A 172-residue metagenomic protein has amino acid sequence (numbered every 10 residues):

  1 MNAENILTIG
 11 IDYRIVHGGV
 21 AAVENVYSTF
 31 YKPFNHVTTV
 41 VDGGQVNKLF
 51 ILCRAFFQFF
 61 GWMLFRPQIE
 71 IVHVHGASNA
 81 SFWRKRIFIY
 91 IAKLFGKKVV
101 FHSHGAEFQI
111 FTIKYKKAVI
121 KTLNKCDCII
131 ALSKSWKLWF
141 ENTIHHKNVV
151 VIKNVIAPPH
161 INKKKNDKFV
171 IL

Functional and structural regions predicted by a protein language model:
M1-G43, G96: N-terminal subdomain of nucleotide-sugar transferases
L7-I9, K164-L172: Conserved donor-binding/catalytic core segment of Leloir-type glycosyltransferases
I9-D12, H75, H102, I152: Short hydrophobic segments within beta-strands
H36-G61, V74-K85: A short, charged, and often flexible helix/loop element on the N-terminal side of the glycosyltransferase catalytic
R66-I71: Short acidic/histidine-rich motifs immediately flanking catalytic phosphotransfer sites in two-component signaling
G76-S81, K97-I113, C128: A short, histidine- and acid-enriched strand-loop-helix "catalytic/donor-clamping" loop that lines the nucleotide-sugar
F88-F95, T112-C128: Membrane-proximal helix-turn-helix segments that form the acceptor-binding/catalytic region of lipid-linked
N124-I161: Donor nucleotide-sugar binding/catalytic pocket of nucleotide-sugar-dependent glycosyltransferases
